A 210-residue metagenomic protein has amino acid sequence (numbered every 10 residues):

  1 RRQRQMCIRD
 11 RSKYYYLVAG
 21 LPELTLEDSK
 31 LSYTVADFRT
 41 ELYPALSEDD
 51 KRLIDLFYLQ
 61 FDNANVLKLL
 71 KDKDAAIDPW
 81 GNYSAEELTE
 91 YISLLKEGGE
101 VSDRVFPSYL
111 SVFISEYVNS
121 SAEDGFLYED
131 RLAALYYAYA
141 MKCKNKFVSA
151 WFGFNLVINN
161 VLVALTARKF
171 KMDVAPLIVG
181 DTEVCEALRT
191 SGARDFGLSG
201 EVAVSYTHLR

Functional and structural regions predicted by a protein language model:
Q3-D10, T207-H208: Conserved small/polar residues in nucleotide/adenosyl-binding loops
R9-L26: C-terminal accessory regions
P22-L94: An N-terminal, globular interaction/scaffold subdomain
D49-D50, L56-N63, D103, A150-N159: Short, low-complexity cationic-aromatic patches
V66, A85-T89, P107-L132: Extended non-catalytic interaction/regulatory regions in multidomain proteins
W80, E87, G98-S102, F106: Conserved hydrophobic core element of enzyme catalytic domains
K96-G99, D103, S205, L209-R210: Preference for intrinsically disordered or flexible, low-complexity segments and adjacent hinge/connector residues
V118-R210: A contiguous, surface-oriented mixed alpha/beta subdomain in the mid-to-C-terminal portion of proteins that forms
